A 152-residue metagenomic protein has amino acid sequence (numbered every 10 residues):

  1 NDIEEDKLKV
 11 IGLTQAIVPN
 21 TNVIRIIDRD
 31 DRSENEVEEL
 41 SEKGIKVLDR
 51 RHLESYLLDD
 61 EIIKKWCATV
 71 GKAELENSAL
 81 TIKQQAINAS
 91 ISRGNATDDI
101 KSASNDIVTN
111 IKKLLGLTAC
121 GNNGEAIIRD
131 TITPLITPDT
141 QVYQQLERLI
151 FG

Functional and structural regions predicted by a protein language model:
N1-H52: Conserved helicase/translocase motor-coupling segment
R32-G152: C-terminal accessory helical subdomains adjacent to catalytic cores in phosphodiester- and nucleotide-handling enzymes
